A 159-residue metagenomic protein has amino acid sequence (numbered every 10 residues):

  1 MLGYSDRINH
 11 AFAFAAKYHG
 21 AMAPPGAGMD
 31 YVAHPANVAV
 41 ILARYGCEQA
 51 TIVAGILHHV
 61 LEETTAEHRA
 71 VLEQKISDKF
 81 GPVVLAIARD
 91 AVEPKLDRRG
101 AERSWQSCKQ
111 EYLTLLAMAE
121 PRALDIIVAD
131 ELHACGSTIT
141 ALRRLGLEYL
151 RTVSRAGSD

Functional and structural regions predicted by a protein language model:
M1-D159: Active-site helical microenvironments for divalent-metal-assisted chemistry
